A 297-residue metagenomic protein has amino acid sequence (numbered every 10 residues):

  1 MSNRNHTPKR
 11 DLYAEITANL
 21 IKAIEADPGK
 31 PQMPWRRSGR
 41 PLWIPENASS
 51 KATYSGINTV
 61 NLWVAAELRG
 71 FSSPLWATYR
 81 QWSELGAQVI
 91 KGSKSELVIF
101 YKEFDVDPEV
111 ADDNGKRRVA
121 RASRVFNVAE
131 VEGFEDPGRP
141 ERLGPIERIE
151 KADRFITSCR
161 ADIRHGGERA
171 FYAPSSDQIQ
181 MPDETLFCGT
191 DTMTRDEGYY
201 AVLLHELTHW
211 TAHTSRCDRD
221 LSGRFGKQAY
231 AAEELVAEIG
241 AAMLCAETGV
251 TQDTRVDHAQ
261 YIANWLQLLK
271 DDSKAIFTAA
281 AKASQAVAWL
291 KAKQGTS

Functional and structural regions predicted by a protein language model:
M1-S297: N-terminal accessory/interface modules of nucleic-acid-binding and processing proteins
